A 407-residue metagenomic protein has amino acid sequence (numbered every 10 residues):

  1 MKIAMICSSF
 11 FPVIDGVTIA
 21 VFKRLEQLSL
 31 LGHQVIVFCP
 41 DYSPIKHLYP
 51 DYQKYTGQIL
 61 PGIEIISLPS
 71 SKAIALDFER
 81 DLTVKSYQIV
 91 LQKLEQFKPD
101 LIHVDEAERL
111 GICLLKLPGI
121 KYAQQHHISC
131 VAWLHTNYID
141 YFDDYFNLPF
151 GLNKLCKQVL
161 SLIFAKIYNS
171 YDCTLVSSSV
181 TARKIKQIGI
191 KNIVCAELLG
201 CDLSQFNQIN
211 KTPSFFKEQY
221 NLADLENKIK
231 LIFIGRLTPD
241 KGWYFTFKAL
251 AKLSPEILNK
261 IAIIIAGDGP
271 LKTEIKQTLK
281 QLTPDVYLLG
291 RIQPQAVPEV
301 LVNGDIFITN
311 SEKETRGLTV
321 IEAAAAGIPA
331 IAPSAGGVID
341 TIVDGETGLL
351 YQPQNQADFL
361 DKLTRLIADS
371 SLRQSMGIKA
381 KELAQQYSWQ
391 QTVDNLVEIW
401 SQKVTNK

Functional and structural regions predicted by a protein language model:
M1-Q53, P61-P69: N-terminal subdomain of nucleotide-sugar transferases
C39, K154-K217, L222: Donor nucleotide-sugar binding/catalytic pocket of nucleotide-sugar-dependent glycosyltransferases
A223-L250: Conserved donor-binding/catalytic core segment of Leloir-type glycosyltransferases
T273-I292: Nucleotide-activated donor-binding/catalytic signature segment of Leloir-type glycosyltransferases, i.e., the conserved
R291-I292, E299-G304, L396: Short alpha-helical donor nucleotide-sugar binding micro-motif in glycosyltransferases
E312: Aromatic "clamp/platform" in nucleotide-sugar-dependent glycosyltransferases that forms part of the donor/acceptor
P329-A332: Short hydrophobic beta-strand element within catalytic cores of glycosyltransferases and related nucleotide-activated
D344-G345, L349-Q356, T364-S371: Conserved acidic donor-binding segment of nucleotide-sugar-dependent glycosyltransferases
